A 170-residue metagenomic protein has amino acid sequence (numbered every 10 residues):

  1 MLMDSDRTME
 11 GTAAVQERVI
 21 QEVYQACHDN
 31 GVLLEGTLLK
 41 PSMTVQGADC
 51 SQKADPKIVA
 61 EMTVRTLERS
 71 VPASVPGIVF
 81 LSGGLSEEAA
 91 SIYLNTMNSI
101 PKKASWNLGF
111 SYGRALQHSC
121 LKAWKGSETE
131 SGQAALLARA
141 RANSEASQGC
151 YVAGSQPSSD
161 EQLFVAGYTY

Functional and structural regions predicted by a protein language model:
M1-D4: Short, conserved phosphate-binding/catalytic loop or strand-edge motifs used in phosphoryl-/nucleotidyl-transfer
R7-Y170: Active-site capping/gating regions of soluble enzymes
